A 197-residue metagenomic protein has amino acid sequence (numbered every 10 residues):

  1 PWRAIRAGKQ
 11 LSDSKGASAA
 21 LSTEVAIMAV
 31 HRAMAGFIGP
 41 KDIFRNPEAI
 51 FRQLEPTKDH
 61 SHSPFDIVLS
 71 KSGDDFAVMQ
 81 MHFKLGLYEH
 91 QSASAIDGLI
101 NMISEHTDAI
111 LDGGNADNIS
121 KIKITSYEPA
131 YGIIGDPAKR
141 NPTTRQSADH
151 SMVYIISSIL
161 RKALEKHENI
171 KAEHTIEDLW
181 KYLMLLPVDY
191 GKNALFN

Functional and structural regions predicted by a protein language model:
P1-I5: Conserved catalytic cysteine-centered active-site region of acyl-thioester-dependent Claisen-condensing enzymes
A7-E24, H31-N197: Terminal-appendage/accessory-domain detector
